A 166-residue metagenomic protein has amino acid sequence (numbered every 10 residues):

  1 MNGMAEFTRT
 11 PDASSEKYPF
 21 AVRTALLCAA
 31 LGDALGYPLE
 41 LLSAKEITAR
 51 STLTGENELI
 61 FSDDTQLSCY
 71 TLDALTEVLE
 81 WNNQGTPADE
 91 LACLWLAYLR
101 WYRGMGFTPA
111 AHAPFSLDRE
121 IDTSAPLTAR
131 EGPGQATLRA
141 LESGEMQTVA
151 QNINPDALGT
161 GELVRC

Functional and structural regions predicted by a protein language model:
M1-C166: Structured, active/binding-site neighborhoods that engage oxygen-rich ligands
